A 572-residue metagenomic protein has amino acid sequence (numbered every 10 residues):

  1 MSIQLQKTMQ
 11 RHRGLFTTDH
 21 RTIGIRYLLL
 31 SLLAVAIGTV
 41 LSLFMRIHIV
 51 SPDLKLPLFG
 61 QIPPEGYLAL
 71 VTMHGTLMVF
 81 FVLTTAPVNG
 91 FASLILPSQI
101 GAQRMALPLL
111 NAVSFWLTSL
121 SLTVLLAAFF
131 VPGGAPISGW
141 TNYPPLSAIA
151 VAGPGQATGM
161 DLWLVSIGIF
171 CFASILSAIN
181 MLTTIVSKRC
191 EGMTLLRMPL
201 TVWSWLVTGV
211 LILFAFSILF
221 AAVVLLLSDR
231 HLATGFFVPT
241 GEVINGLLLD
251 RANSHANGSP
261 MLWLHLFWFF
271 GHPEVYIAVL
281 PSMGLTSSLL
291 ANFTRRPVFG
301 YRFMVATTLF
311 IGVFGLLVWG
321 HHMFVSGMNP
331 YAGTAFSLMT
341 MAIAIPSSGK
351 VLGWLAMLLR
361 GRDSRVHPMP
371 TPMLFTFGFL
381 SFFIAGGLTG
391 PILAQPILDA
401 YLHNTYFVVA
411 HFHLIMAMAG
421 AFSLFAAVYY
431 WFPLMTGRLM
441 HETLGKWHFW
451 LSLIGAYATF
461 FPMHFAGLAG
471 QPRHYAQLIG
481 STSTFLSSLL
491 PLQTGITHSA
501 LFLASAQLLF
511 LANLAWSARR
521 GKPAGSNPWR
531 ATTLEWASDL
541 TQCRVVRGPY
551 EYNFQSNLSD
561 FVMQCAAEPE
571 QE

Functional and structural regions predicted by a protein language model:
S2-E572: Membrane-embedded and interfacial regions of multi-pass energy-transducing membrane proteins
